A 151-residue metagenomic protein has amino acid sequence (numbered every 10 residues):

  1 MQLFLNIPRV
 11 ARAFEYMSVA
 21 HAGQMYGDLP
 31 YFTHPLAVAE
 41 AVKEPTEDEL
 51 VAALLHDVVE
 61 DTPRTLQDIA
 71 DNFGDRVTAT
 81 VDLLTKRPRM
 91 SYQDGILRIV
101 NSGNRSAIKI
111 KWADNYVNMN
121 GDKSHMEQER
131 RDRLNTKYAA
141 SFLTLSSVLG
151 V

Functional and structural regions predicted by a protein language model:
M1-V151: Active-site helical microenvironments for divalent-metal-assisted chemistry
